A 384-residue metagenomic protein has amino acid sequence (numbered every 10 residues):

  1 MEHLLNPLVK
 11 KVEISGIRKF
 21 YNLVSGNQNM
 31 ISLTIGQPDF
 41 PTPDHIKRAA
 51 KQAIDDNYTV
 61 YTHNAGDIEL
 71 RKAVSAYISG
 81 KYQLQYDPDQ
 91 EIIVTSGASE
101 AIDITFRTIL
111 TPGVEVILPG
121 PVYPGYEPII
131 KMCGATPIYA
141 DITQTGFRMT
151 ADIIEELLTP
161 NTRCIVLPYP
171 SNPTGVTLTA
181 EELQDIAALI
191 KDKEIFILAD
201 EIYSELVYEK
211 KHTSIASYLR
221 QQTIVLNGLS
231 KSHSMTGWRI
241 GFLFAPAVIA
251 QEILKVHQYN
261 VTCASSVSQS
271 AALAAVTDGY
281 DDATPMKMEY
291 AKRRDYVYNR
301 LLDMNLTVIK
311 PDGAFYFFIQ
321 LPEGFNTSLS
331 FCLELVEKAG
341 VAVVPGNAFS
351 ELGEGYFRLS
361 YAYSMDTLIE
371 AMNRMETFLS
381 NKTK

Functional and structural regions predicted by a protein language model:
E2-E13, L23-N27, I31, I35-Q52 (+1 more regions): PLP-dependent class I/II
D56-Y58: Conserved nucleotide-sugar phosphate-binding/catalytic loop shared by glycosyltransferases and other
V60-Y61, Y203: Intrinsically disordered, tyrosine-centered linear signaling motifs in cytosolic regions
Y61-T95: Conserved N-terminal alpha-helix of the aminotransferase class I/II PLP-enzyme fold
